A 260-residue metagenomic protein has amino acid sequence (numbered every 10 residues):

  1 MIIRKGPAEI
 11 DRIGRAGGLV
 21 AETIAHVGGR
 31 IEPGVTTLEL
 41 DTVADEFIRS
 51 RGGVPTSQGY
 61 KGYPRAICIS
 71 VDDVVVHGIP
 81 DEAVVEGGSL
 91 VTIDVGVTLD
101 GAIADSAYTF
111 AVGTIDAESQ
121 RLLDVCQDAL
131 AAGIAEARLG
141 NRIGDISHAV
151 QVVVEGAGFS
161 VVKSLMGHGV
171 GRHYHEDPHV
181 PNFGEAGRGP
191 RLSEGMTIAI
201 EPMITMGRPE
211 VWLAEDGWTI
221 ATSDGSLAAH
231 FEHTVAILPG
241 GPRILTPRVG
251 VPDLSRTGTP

Functional and structural regions predicted by a protein language model:
M1-P260: Active-site neighborhoods and metal-handling regions in enzymes and metal-associated proteins
